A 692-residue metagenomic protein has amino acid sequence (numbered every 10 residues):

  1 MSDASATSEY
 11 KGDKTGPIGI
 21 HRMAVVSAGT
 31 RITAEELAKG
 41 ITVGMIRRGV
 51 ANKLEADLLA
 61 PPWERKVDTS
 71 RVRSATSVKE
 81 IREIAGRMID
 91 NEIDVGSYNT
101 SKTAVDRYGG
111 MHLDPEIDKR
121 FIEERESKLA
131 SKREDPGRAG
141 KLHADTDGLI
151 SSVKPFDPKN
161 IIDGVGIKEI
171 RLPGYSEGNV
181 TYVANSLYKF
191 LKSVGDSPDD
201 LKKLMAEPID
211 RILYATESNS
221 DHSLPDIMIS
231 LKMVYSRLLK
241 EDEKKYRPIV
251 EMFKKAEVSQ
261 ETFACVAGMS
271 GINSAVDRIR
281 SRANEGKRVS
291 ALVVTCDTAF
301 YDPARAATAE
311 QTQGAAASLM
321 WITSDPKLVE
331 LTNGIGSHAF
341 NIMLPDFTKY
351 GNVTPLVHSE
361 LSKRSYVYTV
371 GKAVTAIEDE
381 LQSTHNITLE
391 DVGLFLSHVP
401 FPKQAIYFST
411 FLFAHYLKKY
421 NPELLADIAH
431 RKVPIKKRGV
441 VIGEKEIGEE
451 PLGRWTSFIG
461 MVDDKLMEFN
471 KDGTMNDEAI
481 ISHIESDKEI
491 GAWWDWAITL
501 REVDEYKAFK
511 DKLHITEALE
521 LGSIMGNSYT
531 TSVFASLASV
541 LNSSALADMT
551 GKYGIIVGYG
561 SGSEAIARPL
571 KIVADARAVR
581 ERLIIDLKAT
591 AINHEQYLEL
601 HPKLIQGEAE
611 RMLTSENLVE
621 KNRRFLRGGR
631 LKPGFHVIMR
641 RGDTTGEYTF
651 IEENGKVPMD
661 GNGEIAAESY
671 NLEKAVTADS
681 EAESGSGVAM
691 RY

Functional and structural regions predicted by a protein language model:
S2-S176, A306-A376, L381-T384, L424-G460 (+1 more regions): Condensing-enzyme catalytic core mediating Claisen C-C bond formation in acyl metabolism
T15, F156, E177-N185, H222 (+7 more regions): Conserved active-site and cofactor/substrate-binding residues in soluble primary-metabolism enzymes
A24-V26, A215-H222, T262-G268, V294-Y301 (+2 more regions): Acidic, glycine-rich active-site loops and adjacent beta-strand->loop/helix elements that engage anionic groups
V72-L113, I117-A130, E134-P136, I170-M269 (+2 more regions): Conserved beta-ketoacyl condensing-enzyme motif
S152-T181, S218-L292, C296, H415-S532: Conserved catalytic cysteine-centered active-site region of acyl-thioester-dependent Claisen-condensing enzymes
V183-F190, L231, G271-R278, A373-I377 (+2 more regions): Buried hydrophobic packing segments
P208-Y214, G286-T298, K552-G558: A short, small-residue-rich loop immediately preceding and capping a beta-strand
I515, A538-T590: Catalytic phosphate/nucleotide-handling subdomain of diverse soluble enzymes
